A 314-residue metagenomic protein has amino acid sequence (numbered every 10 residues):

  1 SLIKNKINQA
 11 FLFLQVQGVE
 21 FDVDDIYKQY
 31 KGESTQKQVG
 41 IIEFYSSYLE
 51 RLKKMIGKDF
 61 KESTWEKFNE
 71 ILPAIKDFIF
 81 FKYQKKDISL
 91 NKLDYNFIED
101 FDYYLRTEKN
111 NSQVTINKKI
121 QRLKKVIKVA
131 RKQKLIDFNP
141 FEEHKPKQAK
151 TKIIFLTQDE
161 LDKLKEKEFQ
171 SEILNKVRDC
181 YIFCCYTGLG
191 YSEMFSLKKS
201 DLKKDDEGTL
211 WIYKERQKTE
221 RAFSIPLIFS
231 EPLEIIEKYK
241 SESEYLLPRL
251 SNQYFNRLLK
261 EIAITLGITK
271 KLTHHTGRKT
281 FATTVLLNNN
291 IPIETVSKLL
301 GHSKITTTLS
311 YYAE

Functional and structural regions predicted by a protein language model:
S63, I71-F81, T107-F141, S192: N-terminal DNA-binding recognition helix of tyrosine site-specific recombinases/integrases
L93, K176-V177, L250-Q253, T269-N289 (+1 more regions): Short basic/aromatic active-site micro-motif
Q113, N117, I136, P140-Y191: Basic, Lys/Arg- and aromatic-enriched nucleic-acid-binding interface segment
T151, E160, S196-I235: Conserved tyrosine-mediated DNA breakage-rejoining catalytic core shared by Y-recombinases
F155, R216-E220, N252, L300-E314: Catalytic-site neighborhood detector that most strongly recognizes the C-terminal catalytic loop/helix of tyrosine
I182, Y186, S192-E193, R278-S303: C-terminal catalytic core of tyrosine-transesterase DNA break-rejoin enzymes
D201-E207, T269-K270, N290-S310: Short, polar N-cap/turn motifs at the start of nucleic acid-interacting alpha helices
Q217-E261: C-terminal catalytic core of Y-nucleophile DNA break-rejoin enzymes
